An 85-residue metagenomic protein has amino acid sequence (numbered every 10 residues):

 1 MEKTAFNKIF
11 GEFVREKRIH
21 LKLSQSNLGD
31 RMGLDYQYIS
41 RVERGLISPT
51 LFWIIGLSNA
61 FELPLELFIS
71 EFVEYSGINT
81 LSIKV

Functional and structural regions predicted by a protein language model:
M1-H20: A short, Lys/Arg-rich alpha-helix, primarily the initiator
T4, N59, L67-V85: Short, charged recognition helix plus adjacent turn of helix-turn-helix-like nucleic-acid-binding domains
R15, S26, I55: Residues within the helices of the helix-turn-helix
K17, R31, V42, E71: Residues in the recognition helix of alpha-helical DNA-binding motifs
R18, G29, S58: The alpha-helix within a helix-turn-helix
K22-R41: Short alpha-helical DNA-recognition segment
L46-N59: Short, basic-rich loop-to-helix N-cap that marks the start of a DNA-contacting helix
